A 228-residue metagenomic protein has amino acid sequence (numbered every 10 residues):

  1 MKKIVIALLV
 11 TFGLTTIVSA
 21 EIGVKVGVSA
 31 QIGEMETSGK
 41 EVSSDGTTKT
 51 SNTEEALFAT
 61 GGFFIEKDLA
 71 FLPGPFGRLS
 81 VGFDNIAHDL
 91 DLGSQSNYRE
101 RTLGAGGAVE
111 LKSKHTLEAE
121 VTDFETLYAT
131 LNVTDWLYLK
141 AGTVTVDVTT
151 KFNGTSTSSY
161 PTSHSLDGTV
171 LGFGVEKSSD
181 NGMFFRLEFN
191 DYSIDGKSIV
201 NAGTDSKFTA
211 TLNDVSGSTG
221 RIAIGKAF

Functional and structural regions predicted by a protein language model:
M1-G23, F228: Cleavable N-terminal export/targeting peptides
T16, A20-I22, F71-G77, D123 (+2 more regions): Short coil turns and loop connectors of transmembrane beta-barrels in diderm outer membranes and organellar homologs
S19-S96, R101-G107, L111, T219-A223 (+1 more regions): Short glycine/proline- and aromatic-enriched beta-strand/turn motifs that initiate or cap beta-hairpins
V28-A30, G61-K67, F83, L127-V133 (+4 more regions): Residues on the lipid-exposed face of transmembrane beta-strands in outer-membrane beta-barrel proteins
I32-E36, L57-G61, N85-A87, D123-E125 (+4 more regions): Transmembrane beta-barrel architecture of outer-membrane proteins
E36-K49, L92-T102, V144-S165, K197-K207: Outer-membrane beta-barrel translocator domains and adjoining extracellular loop/strand segments of Gram-negative
G39-E41, T48-S51, T169-L171, K177-F228: Predominantly the C-terminal beta-signal and adjacent terminal strand-loop region of outer-membrane beta-barrel
T47-F58, T116-D123, S156-D167, S206-G217: Replace "Gram-negative outer membrane beta-barrel proteins" with "bacterial and organellar outer membrane beta-barrel
